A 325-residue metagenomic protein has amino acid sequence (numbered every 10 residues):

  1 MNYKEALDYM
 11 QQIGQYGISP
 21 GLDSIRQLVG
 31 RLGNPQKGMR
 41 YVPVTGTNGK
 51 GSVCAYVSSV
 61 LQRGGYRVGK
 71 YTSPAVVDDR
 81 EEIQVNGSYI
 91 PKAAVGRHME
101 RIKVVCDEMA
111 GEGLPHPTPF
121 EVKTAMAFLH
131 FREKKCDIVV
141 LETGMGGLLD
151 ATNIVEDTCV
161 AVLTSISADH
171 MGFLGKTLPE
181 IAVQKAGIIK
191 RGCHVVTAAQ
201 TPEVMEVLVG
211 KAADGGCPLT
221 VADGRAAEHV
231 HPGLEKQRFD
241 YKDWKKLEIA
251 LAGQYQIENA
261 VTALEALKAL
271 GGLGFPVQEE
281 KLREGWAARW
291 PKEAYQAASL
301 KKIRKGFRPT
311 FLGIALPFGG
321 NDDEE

Functional and structural regions predicted by a protein language model:
M1, E156-D157, G216, A269 (+3 more regions): ATP-dependent carboxylate-amine ligase
M1-N48, S52-R67, V77-D78, K135 (+2 more regions): N-terminal leader/targeting and accessory segments in enzymes
P20, S52, F120-K123, Q184 (+2 more regions): A generic structural signal for residues located within well-ordered alpha-helices of large catalytic or ligand-binding
L22, Q27-V29, N34-K37, R63-E156 (+2 more regions): ATP-dependent carboxylate-amine ligase catalytic core
P43, A75, H170-M171, P317: Histidine-centered active-site/metal-ligand motif
V68, L251-L264, W290-Y295: Short glycine/threonine-rich catalytic loop with a Thr-x-Gly-x-Asp
M109-E112, K134-E142, T158-K246, A260 (+2 more regions): Acidic, Mg2+-coordinating active-site environments of NTP-dependent enzymes
G111-L114, E248-Q254: A short glycine/serine-rich beta->alpha loop
